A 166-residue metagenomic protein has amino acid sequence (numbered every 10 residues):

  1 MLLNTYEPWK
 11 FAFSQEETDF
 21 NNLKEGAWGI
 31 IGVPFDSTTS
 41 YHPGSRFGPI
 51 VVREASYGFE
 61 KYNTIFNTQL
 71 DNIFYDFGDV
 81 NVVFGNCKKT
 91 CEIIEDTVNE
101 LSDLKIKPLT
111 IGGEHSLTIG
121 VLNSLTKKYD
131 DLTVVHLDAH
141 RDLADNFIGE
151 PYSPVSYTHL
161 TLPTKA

Functional and structural regions predicted by a protein language model:
M1-T133, A144: Metal-dependent C-N hydrolase catalytic cores
I31, Y157-T158: Generic low-polarity alpha-helical segments
A139-R141, T164: Short, glycine/acidic-enriched loop or turn micro-motifs at the edges of active sites
L143-S156: Short beta-strand elements at the ligand-binding edges of bilobed clamshell
T158-T164: Conserved small/polar residues in nucleotide/adenosyl-binding loops
